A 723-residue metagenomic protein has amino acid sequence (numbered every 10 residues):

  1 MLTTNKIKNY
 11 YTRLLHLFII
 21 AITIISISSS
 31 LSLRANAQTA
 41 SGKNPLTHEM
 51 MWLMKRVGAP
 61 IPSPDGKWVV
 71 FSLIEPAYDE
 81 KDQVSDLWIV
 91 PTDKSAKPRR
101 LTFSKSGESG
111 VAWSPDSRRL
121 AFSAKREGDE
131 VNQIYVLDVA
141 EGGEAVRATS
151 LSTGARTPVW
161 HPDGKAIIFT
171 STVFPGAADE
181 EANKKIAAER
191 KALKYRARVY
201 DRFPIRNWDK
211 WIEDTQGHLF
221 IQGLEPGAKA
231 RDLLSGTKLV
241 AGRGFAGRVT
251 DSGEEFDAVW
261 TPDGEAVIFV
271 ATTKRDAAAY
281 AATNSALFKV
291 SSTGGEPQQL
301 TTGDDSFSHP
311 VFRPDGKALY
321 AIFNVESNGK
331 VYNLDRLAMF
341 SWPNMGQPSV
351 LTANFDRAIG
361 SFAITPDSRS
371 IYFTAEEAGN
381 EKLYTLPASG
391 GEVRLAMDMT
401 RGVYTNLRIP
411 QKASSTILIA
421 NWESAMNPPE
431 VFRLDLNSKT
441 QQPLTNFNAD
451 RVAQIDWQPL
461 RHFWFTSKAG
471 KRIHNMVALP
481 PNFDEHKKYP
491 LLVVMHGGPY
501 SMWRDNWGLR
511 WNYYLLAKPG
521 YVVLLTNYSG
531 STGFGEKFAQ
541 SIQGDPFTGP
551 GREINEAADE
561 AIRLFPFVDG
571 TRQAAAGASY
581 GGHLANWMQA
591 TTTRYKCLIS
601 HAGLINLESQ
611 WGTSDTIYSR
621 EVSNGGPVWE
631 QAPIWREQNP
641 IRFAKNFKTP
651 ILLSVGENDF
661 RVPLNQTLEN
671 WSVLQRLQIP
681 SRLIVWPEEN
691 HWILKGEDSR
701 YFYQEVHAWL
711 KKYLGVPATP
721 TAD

Functional and structural regions predicted by a protein language model:
H16-S30: Bacterial N-terminal signal peptides
T39-E75, K81: Mature N-terminal segment immediately following signal peptide/propeptide cleavage in secreted/periplasmic
K55-V70, K105-S123, E144, S152-I167 (+13 more regions): Conserved beta-propeller blade repeats
D79-V84, E127-N132, W211-T215, A278-S285 (+3 more regions): Short, solvent-exposed loop/turn segments at conserved positions within beta-propeller repeat blades
V84-S85, T172-L239, V270-A286, L334-F340 (+2 more regions): Predominantly five- to eight-bladed beta-propeller fold
P91-S95, V139-G142, L224-A228, S291-G295 (+3 more regions): Short loop/turn segments that connect beta-strands within beta-propeller blades
R275, E326, S438-T440, T445-T571 (+2 more regions): Cap/lid segment of the alpha/beta-hydrolase catalytic domain
N512, A517-K518, L525-D723: Active-site-proximal cap/loop segments of hydrolase catalytic domains
